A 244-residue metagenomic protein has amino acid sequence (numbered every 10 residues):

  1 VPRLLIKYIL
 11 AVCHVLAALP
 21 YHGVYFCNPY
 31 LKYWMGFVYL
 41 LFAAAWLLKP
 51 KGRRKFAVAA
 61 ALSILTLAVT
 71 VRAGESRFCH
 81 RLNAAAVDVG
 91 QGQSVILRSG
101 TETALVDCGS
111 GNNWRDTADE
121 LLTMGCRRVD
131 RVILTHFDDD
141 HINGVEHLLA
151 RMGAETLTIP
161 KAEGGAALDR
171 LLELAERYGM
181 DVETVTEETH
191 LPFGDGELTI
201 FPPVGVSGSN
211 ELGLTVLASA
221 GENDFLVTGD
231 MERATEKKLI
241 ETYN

Functional and structural regions predicted by a protein language model:
P2-N244: Non-globular, low-confidence helical/coil segments that flank catalytic cores
